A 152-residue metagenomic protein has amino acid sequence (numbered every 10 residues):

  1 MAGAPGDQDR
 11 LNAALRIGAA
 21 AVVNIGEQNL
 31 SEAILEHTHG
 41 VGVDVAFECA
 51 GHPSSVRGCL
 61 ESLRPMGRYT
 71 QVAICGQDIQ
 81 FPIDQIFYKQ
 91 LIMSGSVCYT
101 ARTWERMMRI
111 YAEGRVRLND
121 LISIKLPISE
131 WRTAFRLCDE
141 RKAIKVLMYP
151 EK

Functional and structural regions predicted by a protein language model:
M1-G58: Adenosine-nucleotide cofactor-binding segment
A2-G6, I25, I74, C98 (+1 more regions): Cofactor-binding loop segments of dinucleotide-utilizing enzymes, especially the Rossmann-like FAD- and NAD(P)+-binding
Q28, R57-E61, A101-K152: C-terminal hydrophobic helical "lid"/dimerization subdomain of Rossmann-like NAD(P)H-dependent oxidoreductases
V45-C49, V72, P150: Short, well-ordered coil/turn residues at beta-beta hairpins and beta-strand->alpha-helix junctions within
L63-P65: Helix-to-beta-strand junctions that scaffold the AdoMet/dcAdoMet cofactor pocket in Class I SAM-dependent enzymes
G67-R68, I144: Glycine-centered, small-residue-biased loops immediately flanking beta-strands in adenine/cofactor-binding cores
V72-G76, S96-C98, I122: Short strand-turn motif at the edge of the Rossmann-like AdoMet-binding core
A73-Q90, R102-R109: Rossmann-fold NAD(P)-binding glycine/threonine-rich loop
